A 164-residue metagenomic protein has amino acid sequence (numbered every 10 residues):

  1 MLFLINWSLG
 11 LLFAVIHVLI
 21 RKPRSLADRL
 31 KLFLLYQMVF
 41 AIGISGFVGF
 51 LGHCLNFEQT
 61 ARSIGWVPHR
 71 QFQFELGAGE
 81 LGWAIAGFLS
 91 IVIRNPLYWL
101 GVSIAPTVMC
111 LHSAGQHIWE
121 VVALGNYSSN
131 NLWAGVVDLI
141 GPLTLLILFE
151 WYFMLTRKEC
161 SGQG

Functional and structural regions predicted by a protein language model:
M1-I16, L139-I140: Hydrophobic transmembrane alpha-helical segments in integral membrane proteins
V15-I20, L89-S90, P142-S161: Membrane-water interface at the C-terminal end of transmembrane alpha helices
K22-Q37, V92-Y98, C160: Membrane-interface helix-boundary motifs at transmembrane edges
Q37-I42, W66-G82: A loop-to-helix transmembrane entry motif
F47-H69: Membrane-helix boundary elements
R62-F72, N126-V137: Non-cytosolic membrane-interface motifs at loop->transmembrane helix junctions
G79-W83, G101-I118, I140-L145: Hydrophobic alpha-helical membrane segments
I91-G101, A114-L132: Membrane-helix boundary connector in multi-pass membrane proteins
